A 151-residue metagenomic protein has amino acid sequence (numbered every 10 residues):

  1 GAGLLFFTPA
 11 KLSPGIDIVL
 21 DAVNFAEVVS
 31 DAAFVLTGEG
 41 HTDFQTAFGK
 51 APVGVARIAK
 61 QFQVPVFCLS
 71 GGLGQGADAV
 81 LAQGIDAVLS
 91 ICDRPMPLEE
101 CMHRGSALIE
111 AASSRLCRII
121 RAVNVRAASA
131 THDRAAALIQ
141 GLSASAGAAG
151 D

Functional and structural regions predicted by a protein language model:
G1-D151: N-terminal loops that bind phosphate or other acidic moieties and the adjacent beta-alpha structural core
